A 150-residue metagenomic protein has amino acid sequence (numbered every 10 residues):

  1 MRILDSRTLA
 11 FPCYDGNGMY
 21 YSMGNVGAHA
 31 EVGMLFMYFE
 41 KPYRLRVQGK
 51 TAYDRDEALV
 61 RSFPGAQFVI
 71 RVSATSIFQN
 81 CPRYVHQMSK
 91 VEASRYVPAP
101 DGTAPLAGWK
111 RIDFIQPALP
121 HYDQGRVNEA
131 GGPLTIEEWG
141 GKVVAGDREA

Functional and structural regions predicted by a protein language model:
M1-A150: Binding-site signature for planar aromatic cofactors or substrates
